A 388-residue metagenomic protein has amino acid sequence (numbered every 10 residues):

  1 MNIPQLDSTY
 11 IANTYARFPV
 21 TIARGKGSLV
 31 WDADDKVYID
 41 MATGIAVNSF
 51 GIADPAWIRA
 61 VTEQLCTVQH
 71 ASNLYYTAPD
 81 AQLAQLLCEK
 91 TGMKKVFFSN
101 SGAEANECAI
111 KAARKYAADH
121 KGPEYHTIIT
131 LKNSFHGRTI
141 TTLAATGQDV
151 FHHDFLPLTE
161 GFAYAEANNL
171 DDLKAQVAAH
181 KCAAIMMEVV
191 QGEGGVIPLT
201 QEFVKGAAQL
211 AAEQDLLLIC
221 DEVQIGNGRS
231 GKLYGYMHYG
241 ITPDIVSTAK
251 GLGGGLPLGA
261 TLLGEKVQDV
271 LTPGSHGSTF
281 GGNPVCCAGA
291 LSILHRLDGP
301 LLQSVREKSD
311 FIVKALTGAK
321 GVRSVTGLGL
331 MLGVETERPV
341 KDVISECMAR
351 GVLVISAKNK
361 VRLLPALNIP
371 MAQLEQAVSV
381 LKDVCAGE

Functional and structural regions predicted by a protein language model:
M1-E388: Conserved N-terminal phosphate-binding loop of PLP-dependent enzymes in the Aspartate aminotransferase
